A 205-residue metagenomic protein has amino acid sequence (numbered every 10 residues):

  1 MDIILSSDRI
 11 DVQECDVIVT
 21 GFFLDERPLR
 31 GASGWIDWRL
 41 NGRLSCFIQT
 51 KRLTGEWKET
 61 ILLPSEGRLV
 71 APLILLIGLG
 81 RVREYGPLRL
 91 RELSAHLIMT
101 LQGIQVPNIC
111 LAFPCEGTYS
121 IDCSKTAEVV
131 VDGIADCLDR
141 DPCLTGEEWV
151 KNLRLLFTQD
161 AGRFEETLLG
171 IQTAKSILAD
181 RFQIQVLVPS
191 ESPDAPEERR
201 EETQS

Functional and structural regions predicted by a protein language model:
M1-S205: Glycine-/small-residue-enriched capping loops at alpha/beta junctions
